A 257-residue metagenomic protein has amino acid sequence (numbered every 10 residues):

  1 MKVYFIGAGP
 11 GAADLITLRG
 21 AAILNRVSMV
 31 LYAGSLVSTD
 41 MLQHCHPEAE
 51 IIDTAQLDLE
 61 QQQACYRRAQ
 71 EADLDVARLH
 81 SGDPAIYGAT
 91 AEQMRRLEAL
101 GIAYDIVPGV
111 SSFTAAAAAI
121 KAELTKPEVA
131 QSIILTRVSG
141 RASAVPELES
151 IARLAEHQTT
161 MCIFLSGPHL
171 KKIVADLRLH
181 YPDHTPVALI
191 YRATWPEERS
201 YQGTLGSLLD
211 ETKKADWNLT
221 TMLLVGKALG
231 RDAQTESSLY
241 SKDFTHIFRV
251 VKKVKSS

Functional and structural regions predicted by a protein language model:
M1-V110, A115, L209: Class I S-adenosyl-L-methionine
K2-V3, Q61, L74-V76, S132 (+1 more regions): A contiguous loop/helix-start segment that scaffolds small-molecule binding in enzyme catalytic cores
A12, D83-H157, Y201-Q202: Class I SAM-dependent methyltransferase SAM-binding "motif I" and its flanking Rossmann-like core
A21, Q43, R68, T125-K126 (+3 more regions): Short secondary-structure boundary/capping segments
Y32-G34, H80, R137, L165 (+1 more regions): Short beta-strand/turn micro-motifs composed of small residues that flank or help shape donor/cofactor-binding pockets
E48-A49, E123, H184: Secondary-structure boundary/capping positions in well-ordered alpha/beta enzyme cores
